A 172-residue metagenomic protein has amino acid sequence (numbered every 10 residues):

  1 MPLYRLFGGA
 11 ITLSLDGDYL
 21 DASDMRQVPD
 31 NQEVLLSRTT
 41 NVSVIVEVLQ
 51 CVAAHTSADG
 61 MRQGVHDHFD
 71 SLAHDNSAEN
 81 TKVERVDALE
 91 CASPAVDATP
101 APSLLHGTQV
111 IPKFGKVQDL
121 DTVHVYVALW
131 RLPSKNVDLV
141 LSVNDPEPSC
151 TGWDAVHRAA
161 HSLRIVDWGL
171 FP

Functional and structural regions predicted by a protein language model:
M1-A10, R164, W168-P172: Intrinsic disorder/low-complexity signal
P2-E90: Secretory pathway targeting signatures of secreted, lumenal, and periplasmic proteins
A10, D16-D18, Q32, P102-T108 (+2 more regions): Beta-strand-rich binding-surface signature of beta-sandwich/beta-barrel folds used to engage anionic ligands
D16, A22, L49, W130-P133 (+2 more regions): Structured beta-strand/turn binding interfaces of compact recognition modules in eukaryotic regulators
N41-I45, A53-T56, I111-Q118, P148-T151: Short, surface-exposed beta-strand/loop "edge" segments at domain boundaries and coil↔beta transitions
V42-V46, K135-S142: Glycine-rich, often proline-containing surface loops adjacent to acidic residues and nearby aromatics that form
V65-P133: Signature of long, low-cysteine stretches enriched in small and polar/charged residues
L139-P172: Surface-exposed amphipathic alpha-helical segments
